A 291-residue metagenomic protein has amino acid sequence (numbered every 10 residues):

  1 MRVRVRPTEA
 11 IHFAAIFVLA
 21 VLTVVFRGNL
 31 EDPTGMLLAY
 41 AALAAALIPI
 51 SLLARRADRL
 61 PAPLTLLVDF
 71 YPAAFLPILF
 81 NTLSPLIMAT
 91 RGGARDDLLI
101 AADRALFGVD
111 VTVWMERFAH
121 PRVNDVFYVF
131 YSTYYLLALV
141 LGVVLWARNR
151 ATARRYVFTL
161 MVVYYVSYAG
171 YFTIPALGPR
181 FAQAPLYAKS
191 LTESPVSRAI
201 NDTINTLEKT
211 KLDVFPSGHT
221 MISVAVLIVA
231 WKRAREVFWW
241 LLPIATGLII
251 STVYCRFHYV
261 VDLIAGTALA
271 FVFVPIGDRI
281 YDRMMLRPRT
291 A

Functional and structural regions predicted by a protein language model:
R2-L43, P63-L137: N-terminal transmembrane-helix/juxtamembrane module of multi-pass inner/ER membrane proteins
I16-V25, L76-I78, Y164-F172, A245-Y254: Aromatic-anchored segments of alpha-helical transmembrane domains
N29-T34, R55-L67, L145-R155, K232-E236: Membrane-interface helix-boundary motifs at transmembrane edges
T65-A74, L139-P175, A182-Q183: Interfacial segments of alpha-helical transmembrane regions
N81-D97, A101, V163-L191: Transmembrane alpha-helix/helix-exit interface in multi-pass inner-membrane proteins
L141-A147, T220-F238, A268-R279: Membrane-interfacial alpha-helical segments at the cytosolic side of multi-pass membrane proteins
A169-R233: Membrane-interfacial catalytic/cofactor-binding modules of polytopic membrane enzymes
G178-A182, V214, L248-F273: Interfacial helix-loop-helix junctions of multi-pass membrane proteins
